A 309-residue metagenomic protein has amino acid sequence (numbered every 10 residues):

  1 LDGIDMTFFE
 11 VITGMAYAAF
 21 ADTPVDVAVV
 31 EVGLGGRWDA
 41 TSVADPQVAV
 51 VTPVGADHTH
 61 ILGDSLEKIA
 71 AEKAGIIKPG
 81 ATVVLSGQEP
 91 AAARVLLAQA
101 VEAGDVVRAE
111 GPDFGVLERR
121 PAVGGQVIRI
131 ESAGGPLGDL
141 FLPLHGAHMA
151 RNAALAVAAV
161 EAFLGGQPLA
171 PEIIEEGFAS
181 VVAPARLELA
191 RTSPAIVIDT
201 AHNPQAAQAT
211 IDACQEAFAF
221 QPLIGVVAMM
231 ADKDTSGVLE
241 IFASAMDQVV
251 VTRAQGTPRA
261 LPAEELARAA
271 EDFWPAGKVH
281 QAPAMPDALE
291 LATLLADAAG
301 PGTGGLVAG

Functional and structural regions predicted by a protein language model:
L1-A91: Flexible active-site lid/hinge loop adjacent to a nucleotide/diphosphate and Mg2+-phosphate binding pocket
E10, V32, A109-P112, R191 (+1 more regions): Short loop/edge segments at beta-strand edges and connector loops that shape dinucleotide/nucleotide cofactor-binding
A21, D26-V32, D39-V50, V54-H58 (+2 more regions): Nucleotide phosphate-binding/pyrophosphate-handling subdomain across enzymes that bind or process nucleotide phosphates
Q47-V48, I61-I76, G80-R151, E161 (+1 more regions): Internal gly/pro-rich beta-alpha loop/helix module that stabilizes soluble enzyme cofactors or their anionic handles
V54-D57, P112-F114, A228, R253-T257: Short, acidic/turn-prone active-site loops that include or flank metal/cofactor- and phosphate-binding residues
G75-V83, A217-L223, A245-Q248, P275 (+1 more regions): Short, surface-exposed connector motifs at secondary-structure boundaries
E89-Q99, G104-R108, G124-V127, A195-I198 (+1 more regions): C-terminal helical cap/extension that packs against the catalytic core of soluble nucleotide-cofactor enzymes
T303-G309: Periplasmic-binding protein-like
